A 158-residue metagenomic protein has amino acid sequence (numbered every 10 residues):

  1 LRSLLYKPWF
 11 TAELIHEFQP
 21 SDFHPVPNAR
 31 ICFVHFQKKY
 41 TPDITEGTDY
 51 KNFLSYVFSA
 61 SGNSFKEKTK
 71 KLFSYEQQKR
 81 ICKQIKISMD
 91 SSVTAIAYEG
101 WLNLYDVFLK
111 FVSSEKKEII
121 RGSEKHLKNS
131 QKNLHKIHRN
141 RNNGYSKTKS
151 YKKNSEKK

Functional and structural regions predicted by a protein language model:
L1-K157: Class I S-adenosyl-L-methionine
